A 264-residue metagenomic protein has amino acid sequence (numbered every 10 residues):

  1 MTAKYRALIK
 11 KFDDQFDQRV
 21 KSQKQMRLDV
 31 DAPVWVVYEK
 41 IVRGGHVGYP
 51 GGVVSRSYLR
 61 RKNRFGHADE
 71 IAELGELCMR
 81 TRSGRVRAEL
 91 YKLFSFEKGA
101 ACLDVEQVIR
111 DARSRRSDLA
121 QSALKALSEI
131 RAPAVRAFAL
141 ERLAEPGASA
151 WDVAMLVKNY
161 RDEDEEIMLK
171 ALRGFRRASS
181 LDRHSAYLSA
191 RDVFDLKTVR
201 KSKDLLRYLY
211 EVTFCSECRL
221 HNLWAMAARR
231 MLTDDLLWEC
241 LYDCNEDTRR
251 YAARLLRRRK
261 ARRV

Functional and structural regions predicted by a protein language model:
M1-D29, R43-F65, E76-L77, R85-A100 (+9 more regions): Structural detector for internal amphipathic alpha-helices that build alpha-solenoid repeat scaffolds
A32-P33: OB-fold/S1-family RNA-binding modules
T81, R115, P146, F175-R176 (+2 more regions): Alpha-helical junction/boundary sensor with strong preference for TPR arrays
E145, E166-K170: Surface-exposed beta-loop interaction hotspot
D162, K170-S180, K203-L205, L209: Eukaryotic alpha-helical solenoid repeat scaffolds
T233-D234: Repeated loop/turn-to-beta-strand initiation elements of outer-membrane beta-barrel proteins
